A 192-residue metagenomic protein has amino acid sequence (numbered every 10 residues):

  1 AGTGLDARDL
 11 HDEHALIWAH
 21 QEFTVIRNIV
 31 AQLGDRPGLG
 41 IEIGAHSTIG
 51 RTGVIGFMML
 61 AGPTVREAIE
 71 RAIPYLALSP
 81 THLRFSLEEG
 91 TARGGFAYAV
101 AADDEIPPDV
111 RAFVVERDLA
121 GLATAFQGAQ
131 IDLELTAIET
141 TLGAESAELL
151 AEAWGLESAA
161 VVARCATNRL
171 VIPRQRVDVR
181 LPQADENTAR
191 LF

Functional and structural regions predicted by a protein language model:
A1-A97, E145-L149: N-terminal low-complexity or simple alpha-helical regulatory segments that function as activation/interaction modules
R8, D103-D104, Q175-V177: A broad detector of the eukaryotic-type serine/threonine protein kinase catalytic domain
I26, I69, V115, L119-L122 (+1 more regions): Hydrophobic alpha-helical core bundles mediating ligand binding, dimerization, or RNAP-core interactions
A45, V65, V115, L181 (+1 more regions): Generic alpha-helical segment signature
M58, A112, D178-L181: Short, surface-exposed loop/turn motifs that are enriched in glycine and acidic residues and include a nearby proline
S79-E116, A123-A147: Conserved binding/catalytic microenvironments
E152-F192: Extended mid-to-C-terminal alpha-helical interaction segments
